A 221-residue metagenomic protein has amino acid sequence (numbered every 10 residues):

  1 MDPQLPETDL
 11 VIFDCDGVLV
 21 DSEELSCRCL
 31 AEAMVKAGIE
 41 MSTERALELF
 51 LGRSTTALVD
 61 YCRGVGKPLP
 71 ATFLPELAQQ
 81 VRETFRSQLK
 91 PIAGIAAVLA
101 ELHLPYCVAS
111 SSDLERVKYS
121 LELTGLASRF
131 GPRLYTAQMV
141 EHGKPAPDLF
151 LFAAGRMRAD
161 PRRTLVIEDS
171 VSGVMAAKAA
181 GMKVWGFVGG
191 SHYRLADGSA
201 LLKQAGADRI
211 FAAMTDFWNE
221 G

Functional and structural regions predicted by a protein language model:
M1-D9, A100, D113-L114, K118-G221: Asp-based, Mg2+/Mn2+-dependent phosphohydrolase catalytic module
D2-E48: Active-site neighborhood of HAD-like aspartate-dependent phosphohydrolases
P6-E7, E83-V108, L114-K118: Short, acidic loop-to-helix structural element flanking the phosphoryl-transfer center in phosphate-processing enzymes
L19, Y106, V166-I167: Conserved SAM-binding loop
C27, A31, L47, T55-D60 (+4 more regions): An amphipathic alpha-helix signature
A33-M34, S54-P68, S120, A154 (+1 more regions): Helix-loop "lid/cap" segments that line or gate small-molecule binding pockets
K36-E40, V65-L69, G125-R129, R158-A159: Short helix-capping segments at alpha-helix termini
E40, D60-A97: Metal-dependent phosphoesterase signature
